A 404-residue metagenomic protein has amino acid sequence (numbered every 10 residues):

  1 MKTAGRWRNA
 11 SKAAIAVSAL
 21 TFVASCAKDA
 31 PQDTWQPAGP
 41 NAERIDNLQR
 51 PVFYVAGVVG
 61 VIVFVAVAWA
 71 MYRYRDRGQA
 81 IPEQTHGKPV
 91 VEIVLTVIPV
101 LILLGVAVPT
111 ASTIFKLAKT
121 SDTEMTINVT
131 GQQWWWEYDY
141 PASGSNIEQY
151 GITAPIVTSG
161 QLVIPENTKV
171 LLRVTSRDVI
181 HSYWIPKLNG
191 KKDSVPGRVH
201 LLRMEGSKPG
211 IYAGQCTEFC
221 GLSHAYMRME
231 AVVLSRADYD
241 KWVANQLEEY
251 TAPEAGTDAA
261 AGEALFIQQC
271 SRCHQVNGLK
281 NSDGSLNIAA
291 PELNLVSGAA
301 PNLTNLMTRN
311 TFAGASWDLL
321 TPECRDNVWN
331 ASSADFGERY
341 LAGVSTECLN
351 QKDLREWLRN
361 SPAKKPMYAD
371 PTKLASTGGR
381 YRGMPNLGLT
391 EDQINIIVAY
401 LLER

Functional and structural regions predicted by a protein language model:
K2-V58: Hydrophobic alpha-helical segments
T21, A66-W69, P109: Transmembrane alpha-helix boundary/anchor motif
A27-P51, M71-S271, V276-G298, L306 (+2 more regions): Non-transmembrane, membrane-proximal soluble domains of secreted or membrane proteins
G60-Y74: Alpha-helical transmembrane segments
V61, F312-A313: Extracytoplasmic low-complexity repetitive segments enriched in small/polar residues
L303: "…together with the soluble PPM/PP2C metallo-phosphatase catalytic core" -> "…together with the soluble PPM/PP2C
R404: Helix-loop element at the rim of GNAT/NAT acetyltransferase active sites that forms part of the acceptor-substrate
